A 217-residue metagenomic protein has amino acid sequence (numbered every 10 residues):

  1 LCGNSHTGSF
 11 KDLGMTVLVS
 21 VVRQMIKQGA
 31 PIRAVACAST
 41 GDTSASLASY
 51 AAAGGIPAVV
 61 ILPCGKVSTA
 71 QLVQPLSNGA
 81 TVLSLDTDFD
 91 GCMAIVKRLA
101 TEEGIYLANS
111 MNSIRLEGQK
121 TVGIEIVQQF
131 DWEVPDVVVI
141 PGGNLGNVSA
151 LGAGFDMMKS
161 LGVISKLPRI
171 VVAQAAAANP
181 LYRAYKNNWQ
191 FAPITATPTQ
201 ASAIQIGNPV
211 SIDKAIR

Functional and structural regions predicted by a protein language model:
L1-R217: PLP-dependent amino-acid enzyme catalytic core
